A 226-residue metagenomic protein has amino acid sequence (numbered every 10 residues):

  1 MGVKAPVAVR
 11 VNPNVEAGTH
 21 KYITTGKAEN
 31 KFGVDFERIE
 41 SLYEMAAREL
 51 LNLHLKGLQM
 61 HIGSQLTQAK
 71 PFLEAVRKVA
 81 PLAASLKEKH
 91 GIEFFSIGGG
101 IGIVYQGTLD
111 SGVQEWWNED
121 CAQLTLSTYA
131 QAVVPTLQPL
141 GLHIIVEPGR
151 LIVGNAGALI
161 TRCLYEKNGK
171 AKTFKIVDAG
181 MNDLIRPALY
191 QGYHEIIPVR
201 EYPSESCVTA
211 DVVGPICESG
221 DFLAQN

Functional and structural regions predicted by a protein language model:
M1-S96, I103, L164-E166: Active-site-proximal beta-alpha core segment in soluble small-molecule metabolic enzymes
V15-T19, E93-Q114, I145, R150-A156 (+2 more regions): Flexible glycine/acidic-rich beta-alpha junction loops that bind and position SAM and/or redox cofactors in anaerobic
G26, A75, G112, W116 (+2 more regions): Residue-level signature of transmembrane alpha-helix interfaces in integral membrane proteins
G33-R48, V113-Y129, H194-P198: Short secondary-structure boundary segments
D35, L42, L66, F72 (+4 more regions): N-terminal low-complexity, intrinsically disordered patches enriched in charged
L73-I144: Acidic, glycine-rich loop-and-beta core segments that form the ion-binding/anion-interacting portion of active sites
L126, A132-N226: Charged (often Lys/Glu-rich) extended helix/loop segments that serve as interaction or gating elements
